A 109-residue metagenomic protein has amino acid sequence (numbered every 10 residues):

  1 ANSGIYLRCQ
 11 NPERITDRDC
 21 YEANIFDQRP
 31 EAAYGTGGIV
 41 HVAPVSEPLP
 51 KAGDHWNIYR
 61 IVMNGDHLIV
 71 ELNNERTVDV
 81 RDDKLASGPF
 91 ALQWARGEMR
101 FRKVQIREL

Functional and structural regions predicted by a protein language model:
A1-L109: Carbohydrate-interacting regions of secretory-pathway proteins
